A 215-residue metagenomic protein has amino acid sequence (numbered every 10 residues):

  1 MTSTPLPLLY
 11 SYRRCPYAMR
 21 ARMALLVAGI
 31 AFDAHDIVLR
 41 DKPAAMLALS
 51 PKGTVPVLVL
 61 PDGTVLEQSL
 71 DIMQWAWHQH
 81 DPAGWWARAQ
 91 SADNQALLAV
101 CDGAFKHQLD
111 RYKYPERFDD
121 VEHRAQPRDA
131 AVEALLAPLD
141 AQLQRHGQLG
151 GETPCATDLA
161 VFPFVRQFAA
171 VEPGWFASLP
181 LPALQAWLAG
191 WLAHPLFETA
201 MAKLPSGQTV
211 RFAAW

Functional and structural regions predicted by a protein language model:
M1-A134, D140, H146: GST-like domain detector, emphasizing the conserved glutathione-binding G-site in the N-terminal thioredoxin-like
H35, P43, P138-Q144, F162-A169 (+2 more regions): Catalytic cores of nucleotide-enabled group-transfer and carboxylate-activating enzymes in metabolic and assembly-line
R40, K52, S178-Q185: Short, conserved loop/turn and helix-capping segments at secondary-structure boundaries that abut family-defining
H123-R124, P173-L179: Acidic, serine/threonine/proline-rich low-complexity intrinsically disordered regions
A141-E152, L196-A200: Surface-exposed helix-capping loop/turn segments at secondary-structure junctions
L149-G174, A183: GST superfamily/GST-like fold recognition
P180-F197: C-terminal end-helix/capping segment
L204-W215: Acidic/histidine-enriched, glycine/proline-rich intrinsically disordered or flexible terminal extensions
